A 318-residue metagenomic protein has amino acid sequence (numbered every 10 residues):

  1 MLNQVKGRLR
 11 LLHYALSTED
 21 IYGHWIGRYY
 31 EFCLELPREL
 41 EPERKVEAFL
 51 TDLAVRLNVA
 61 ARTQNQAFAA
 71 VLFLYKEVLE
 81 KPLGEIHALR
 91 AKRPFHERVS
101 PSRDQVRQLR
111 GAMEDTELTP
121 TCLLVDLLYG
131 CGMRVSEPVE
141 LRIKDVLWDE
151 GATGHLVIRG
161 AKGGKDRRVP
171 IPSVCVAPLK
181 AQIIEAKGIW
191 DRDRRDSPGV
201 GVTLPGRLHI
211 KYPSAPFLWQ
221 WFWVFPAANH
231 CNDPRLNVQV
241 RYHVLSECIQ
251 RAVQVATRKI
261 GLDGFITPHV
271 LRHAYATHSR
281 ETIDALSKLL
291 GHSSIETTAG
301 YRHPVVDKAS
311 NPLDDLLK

Functional and structural regions predicted by a protein language model:
M1-K318: Conserved catalytic core of the tyrosine transesterase superfamily
